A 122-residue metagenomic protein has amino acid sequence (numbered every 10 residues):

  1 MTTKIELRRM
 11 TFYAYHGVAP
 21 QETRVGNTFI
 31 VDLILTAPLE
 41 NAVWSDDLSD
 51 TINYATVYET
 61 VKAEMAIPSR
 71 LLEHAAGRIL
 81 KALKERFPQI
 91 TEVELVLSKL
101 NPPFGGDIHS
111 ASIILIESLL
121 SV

Functional and structural regions predicted by a protein language model:
M1-V122: N-terminal, polar/charged subdomain of small-to-medium soluble alpha/beta proteins
